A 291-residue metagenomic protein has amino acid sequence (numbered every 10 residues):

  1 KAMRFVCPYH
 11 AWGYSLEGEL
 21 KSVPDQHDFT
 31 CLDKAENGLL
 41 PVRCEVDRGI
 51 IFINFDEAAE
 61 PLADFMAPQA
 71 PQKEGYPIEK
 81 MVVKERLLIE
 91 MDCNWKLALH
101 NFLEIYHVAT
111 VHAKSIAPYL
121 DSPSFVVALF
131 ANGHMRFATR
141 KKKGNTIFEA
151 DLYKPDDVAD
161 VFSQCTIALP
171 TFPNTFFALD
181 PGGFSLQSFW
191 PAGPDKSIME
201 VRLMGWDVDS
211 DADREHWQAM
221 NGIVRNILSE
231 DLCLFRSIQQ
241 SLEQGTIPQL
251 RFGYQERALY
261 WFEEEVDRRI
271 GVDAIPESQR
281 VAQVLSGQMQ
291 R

Functional and structural regions predicted by a protein language model:
K1-E57, A63-D64, P68-P71: Rieske [2Fe-2S] iron-sulfur-binding domain
E45, I50-R291: C-terminal catalytic domain of Rieske-type non-heme iron oxygenases
